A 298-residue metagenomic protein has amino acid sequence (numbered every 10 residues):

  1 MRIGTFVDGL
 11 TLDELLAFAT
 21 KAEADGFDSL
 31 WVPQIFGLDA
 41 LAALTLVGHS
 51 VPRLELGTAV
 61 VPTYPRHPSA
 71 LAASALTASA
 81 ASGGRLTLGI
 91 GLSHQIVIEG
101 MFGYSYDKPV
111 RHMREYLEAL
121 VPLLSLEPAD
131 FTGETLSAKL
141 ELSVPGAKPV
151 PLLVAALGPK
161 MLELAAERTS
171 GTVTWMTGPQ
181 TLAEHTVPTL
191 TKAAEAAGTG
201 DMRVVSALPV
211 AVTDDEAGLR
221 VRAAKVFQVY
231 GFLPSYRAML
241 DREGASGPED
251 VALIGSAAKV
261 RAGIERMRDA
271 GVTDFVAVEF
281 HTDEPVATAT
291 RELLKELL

Functional and structural regions predicted by a protein language model:
M1-L298: Active-site-adjacent structural elements that line small-molecule/cofactor binding pockets in enzymes
